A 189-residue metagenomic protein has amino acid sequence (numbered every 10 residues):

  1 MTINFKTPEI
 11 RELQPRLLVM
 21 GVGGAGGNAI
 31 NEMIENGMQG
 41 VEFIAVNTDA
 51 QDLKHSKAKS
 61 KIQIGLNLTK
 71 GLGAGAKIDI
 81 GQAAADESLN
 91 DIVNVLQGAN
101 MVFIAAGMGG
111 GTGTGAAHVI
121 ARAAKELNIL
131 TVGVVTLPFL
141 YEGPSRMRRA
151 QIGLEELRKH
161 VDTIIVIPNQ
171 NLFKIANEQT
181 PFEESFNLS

Functional and structural regions predicted by a protein language model:
M1-S189: Tubulin/FtsZ superfamily GTPase core signature
